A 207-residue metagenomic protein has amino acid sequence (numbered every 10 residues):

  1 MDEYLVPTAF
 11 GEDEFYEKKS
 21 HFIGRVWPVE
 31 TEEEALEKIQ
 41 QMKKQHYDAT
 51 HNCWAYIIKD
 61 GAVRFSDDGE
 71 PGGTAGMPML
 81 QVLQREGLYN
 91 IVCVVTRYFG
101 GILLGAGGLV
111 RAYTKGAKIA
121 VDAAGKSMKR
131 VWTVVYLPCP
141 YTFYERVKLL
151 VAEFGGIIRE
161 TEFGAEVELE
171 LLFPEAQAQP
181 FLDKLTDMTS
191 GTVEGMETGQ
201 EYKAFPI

Functional and structural regions predicted by a protein language model:
M1-G73, M196-F205: C-terminal regulatory domains involved in ligand/effector binding and gene-expression control
G61, P71-L88, F163-A165: Positively charged, aromatic-enriched nucleic acid-contacting surfaces
P78-A123: Active-site beta-strand/loop microenvironment that shapes enzyme catalytic pockets
K126-F143: Short glycine-/aliphatic-rich beta-strand segments at the starts of folded cytosolic domains
P138-G156: Short amphipathic alpha-helix segments
V147-A152, F181-T189: Short amphipathic alpha-helices in soluble, non-transmembrane regions that often serve as interface/regulatory elements
I158-E162, T189-P206: Conserved short beta-strand edge segments in small beta-sheet-based binding/regulatory domains
L171-P180: Terminal, non-globular segments
